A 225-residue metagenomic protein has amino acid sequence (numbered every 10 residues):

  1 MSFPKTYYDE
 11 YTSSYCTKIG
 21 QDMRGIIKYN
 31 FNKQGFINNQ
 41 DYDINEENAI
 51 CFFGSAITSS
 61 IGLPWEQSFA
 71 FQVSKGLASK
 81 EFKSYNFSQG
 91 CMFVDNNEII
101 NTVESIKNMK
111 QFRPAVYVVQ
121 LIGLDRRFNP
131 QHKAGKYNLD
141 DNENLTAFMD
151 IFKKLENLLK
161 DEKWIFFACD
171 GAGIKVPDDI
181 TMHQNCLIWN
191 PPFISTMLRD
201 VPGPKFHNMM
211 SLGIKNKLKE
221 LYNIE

Functional and structural regions predicted by a protein language model:
M1-C51, F112-A115, L121-N142, F148 (+4 more regions): N-terminal secretory targeting modules
I26-N97, M209: Serine-esterase "nucleophile elbow" of acetyl-processing enzymes
I57-I61, S88-M92, A134-M149, T196-P202: Surface-exposed cleft-lining segments at the edges of enzyme active sites
W65, V94-N101, D140-K154, P202-M210: Soluble or luminal CAZymes and related metallo-dependent hydrolases
L77, D150-F167: A structural motif corresponding to the C-terminal end of an alpha-helix and its immediate exit/capping segment
I100-F112: Short, well-structured alpha-helical segments in soluble
E162-I165, K175-V201: Active-site regions of enzymes building and remodeling cell-envelope glycoconjugates
I194-E225: Histidine-centered active-site loop/cap adjacent to the catalytic His in serine esterases/O-acetyl transfer systems
